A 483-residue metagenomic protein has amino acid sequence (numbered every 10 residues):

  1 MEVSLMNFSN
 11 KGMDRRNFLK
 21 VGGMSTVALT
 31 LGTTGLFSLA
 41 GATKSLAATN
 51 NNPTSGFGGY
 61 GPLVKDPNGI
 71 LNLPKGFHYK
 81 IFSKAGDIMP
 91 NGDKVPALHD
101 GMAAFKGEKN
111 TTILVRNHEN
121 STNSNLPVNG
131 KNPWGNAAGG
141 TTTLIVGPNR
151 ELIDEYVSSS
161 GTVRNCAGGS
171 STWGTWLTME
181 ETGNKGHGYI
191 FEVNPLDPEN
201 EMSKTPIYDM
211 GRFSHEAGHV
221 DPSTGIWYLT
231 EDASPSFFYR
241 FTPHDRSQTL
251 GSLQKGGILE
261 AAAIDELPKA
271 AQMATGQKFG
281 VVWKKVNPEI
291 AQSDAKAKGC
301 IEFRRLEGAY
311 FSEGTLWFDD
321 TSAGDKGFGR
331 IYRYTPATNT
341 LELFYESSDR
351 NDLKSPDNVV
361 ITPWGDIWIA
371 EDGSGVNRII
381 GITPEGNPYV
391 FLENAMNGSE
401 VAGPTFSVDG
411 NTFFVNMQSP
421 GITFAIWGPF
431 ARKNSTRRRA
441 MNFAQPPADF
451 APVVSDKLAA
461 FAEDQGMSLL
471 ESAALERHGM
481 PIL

Functional and structural regions predicted by a protein language model:
M1-N17: N-terminal secretory signal peptides
D14-F37: N-terminal export leaders
T34-K75, Y79, F461, L470 (+1 more regions): C-terminal segment of N-terminal export signals and the immediately downstream linker at the start of the mature
P67-A85, G92-D93, V146-S159, V193-S214 (+4 more regions): Blade-edge beta-strand/turn elements of extracellular beta-propeller and related beta-sheet repeat scaffolds
I70-L98, F105-Y156: Beta-propeller domains
D93-F105, G161-W173, G211-G225, K298-G314 (+2 more regions): Beta-rich, blade/repeat-based domains predominating in secreted/periplasmic proteins but also intracellular
D320-T321, S348-P384: Loop/turn-rich, solvent-exposed surfaces of beta-rich toroidal or solenoidal domains
T405-R438, N442-P446: Blade-level signature of beta-propeller repeat domains, shared across WD40, Kelch, NHL, RCC1 and BNR/Asp-box propellers
